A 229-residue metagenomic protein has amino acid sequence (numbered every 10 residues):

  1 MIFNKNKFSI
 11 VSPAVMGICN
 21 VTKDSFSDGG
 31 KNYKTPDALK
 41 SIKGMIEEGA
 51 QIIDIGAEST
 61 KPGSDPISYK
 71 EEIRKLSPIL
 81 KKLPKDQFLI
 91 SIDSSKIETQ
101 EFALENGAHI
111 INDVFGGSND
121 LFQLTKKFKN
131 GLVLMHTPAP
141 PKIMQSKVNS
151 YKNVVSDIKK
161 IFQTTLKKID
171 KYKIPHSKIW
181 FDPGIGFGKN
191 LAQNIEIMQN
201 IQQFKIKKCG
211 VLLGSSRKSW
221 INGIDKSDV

Functional and structural regions predicted by a protein language model:
M1-K23, D170-I174, S227-D228: N-terminal amphipathic alpha-helix/helix-capping segment at the start of soluble metabolic enzymes
F3, S27-S41, T60-I79, F88 (+4 more regions): Active-site-adjacent loop and "lid" segments of alpha/beta metabolic enzymes
A14-I18, Q51-D54, L89-S91, H109-I110 (+3 more regions): Structural preference for beta-strand elements that scaffold enzyme active sites
C19, M45, G49, D93 (+5 more regions): Conserved, mostly hydrophobic/aromatic
K40-G56: Catalytic domains of carbohydrate-active enzymes, especially glycoside hydrolases
G44, E48, K82, T164-Y172: A generic secondary-structure signal
E48, N106, F128, Y172-I174: Structural motif
D157-I179: CE4/NodB-like, metal-dependent polysaccharide N-deacetylase domain that modifies extracellular/periplasmic N-acetylated
